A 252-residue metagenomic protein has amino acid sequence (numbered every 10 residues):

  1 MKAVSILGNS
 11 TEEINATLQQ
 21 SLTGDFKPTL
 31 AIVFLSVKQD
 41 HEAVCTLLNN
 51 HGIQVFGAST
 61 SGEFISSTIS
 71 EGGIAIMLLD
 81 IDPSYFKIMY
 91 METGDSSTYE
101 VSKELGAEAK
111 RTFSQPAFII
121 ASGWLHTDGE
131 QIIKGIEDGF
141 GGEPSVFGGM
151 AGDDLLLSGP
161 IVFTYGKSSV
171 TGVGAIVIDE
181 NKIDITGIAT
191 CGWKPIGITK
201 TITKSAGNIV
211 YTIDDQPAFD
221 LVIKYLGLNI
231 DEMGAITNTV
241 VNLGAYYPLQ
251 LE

Functional and structural regions predicted by a protein language model:
M1-L30, F34-H51, A58-A117, A121-E252: Small-residue-enriched flexible segments
